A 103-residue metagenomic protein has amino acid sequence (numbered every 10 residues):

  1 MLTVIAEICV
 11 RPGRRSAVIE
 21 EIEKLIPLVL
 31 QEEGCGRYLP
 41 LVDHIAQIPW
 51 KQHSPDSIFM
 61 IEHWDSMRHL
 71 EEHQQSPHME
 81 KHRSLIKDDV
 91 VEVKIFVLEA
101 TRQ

Functional and structural regions predicted by a protein language model:
M1-L2, I22: N-terminal alpha-helical segment
L2-C9, L41-Q74: Short, well-ordered beta-strand segments in beta-rich or mixed alpha/beta enzyme and ligand-binding folds
R11-G13, M67, A100-Q103: Generic structural motif
R14-P40, H78-I86: Short amphipathic alpha-helical segments
L30, D65, V91: Short conserved AdoMet
L39-D56, K81-Q103: Glycine-rich beta-strand-turn "strand-cap" elements at beta-sheet edges
